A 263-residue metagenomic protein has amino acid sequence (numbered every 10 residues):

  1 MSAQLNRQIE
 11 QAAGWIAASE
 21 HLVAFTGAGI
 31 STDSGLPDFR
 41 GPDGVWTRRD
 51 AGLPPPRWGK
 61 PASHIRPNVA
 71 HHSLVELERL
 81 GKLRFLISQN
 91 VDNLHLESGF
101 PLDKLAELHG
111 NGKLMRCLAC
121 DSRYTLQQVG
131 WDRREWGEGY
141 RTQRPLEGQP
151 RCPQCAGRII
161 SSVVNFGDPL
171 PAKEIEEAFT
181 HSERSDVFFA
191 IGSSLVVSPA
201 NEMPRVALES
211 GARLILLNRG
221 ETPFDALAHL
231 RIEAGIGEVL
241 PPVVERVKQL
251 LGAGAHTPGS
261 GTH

Functional and structural regions predicted by a protein language model:
M1-H263: Conserved catalytic core of sirtuin-type NAD+-dependent deacylases
